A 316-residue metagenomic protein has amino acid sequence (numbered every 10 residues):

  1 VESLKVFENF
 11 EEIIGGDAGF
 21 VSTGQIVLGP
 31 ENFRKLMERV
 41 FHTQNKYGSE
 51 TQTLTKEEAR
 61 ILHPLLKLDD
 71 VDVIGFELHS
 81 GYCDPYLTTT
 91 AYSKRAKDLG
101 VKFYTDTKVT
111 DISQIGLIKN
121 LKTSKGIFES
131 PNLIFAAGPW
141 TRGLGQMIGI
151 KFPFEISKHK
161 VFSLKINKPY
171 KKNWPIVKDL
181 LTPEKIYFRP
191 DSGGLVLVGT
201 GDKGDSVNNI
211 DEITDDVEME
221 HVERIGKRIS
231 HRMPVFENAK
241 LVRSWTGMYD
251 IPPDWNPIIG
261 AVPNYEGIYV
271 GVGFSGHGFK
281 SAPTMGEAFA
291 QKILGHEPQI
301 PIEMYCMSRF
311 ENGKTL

Functional and structural regions predicted by a protein language model:
V1-L62, K185-Y187, I229: Dinucleotide-binding Rossmann-like beta1-alpha1 core, especially the glycine-rich loop that anchors the ADP
G16-V21, L117, I127-F128, N132-G267: Active-site substrate-recognition segment that forms the wall of the catalytic cavity or substrate channel
V21-I26, F76, R243-T246, M307: Short linear capping/connector segments at secondary-structure termini
V27-L36, F76-K94, T214-H221: Short beta-strand to alpha-helix junction loop
L28, V109-I112, F188-P190, I259: A structural signal for short hydrophobic beta-strand segments in well-ordered beta-sheet cores
T55, T105-T107, R243: Short loop/edge segments at beta-strand edges and connector loops that shape dinucleotide/nucleotide cofactor-binding
F76-N132: Helical element adjacent to the flavin cofactor pocket in flavoenzyme catalytic cores
K227-L316: C-terminal catalytic lobe of FAD-dependent flavoproteins
